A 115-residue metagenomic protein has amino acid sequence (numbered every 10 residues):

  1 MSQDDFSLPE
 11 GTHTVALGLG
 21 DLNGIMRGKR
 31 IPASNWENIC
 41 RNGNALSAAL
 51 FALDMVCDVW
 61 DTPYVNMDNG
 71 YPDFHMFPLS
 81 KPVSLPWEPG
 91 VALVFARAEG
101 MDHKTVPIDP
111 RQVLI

Functional and structural regions predicted by a protein language model:
M1-I115: ATP/Mg2+-dependent ligation/transfer catalytic cores
